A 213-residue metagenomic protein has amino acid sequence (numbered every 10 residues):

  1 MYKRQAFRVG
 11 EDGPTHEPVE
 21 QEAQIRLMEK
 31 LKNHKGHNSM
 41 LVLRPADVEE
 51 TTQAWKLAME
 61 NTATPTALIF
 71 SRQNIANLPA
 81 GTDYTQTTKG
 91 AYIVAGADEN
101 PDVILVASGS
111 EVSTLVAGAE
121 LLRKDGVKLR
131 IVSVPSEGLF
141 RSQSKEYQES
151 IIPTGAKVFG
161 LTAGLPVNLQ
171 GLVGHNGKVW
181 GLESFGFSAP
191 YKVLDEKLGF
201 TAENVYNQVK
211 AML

Functional and structural regions predicted by a protein language model:
M1-Y2: Short, small-residue-biased leader/transition segments that mark boundaries at the very start of proteins
A6-V42, T51, M59-L213: Thiamine diphosphate
A46: TRNA-recognition modules of translation machinery and tRNA-sensing kinases, especially anticodon-binding
